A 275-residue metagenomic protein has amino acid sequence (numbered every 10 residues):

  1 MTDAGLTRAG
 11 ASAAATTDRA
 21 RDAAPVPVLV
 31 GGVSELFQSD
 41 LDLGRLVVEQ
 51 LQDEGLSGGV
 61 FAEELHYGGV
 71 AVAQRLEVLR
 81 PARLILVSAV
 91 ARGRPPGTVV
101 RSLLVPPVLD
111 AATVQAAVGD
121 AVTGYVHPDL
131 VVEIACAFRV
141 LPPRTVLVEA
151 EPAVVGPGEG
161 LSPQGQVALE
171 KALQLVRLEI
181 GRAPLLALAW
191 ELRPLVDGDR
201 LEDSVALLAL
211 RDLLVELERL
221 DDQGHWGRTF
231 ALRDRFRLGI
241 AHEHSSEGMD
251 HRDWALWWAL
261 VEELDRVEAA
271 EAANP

Functional and structural regions predicted by a protein language model:
T2-P152, E159-K171, R177-A187: N-terminal catalytic or cofactor-binding beta/alpha core of small enzyme domains
A153-V155, A241: A broad detector of the eukaryotic-type serine/threonine protein kinase catalytic domain
L185-N274: Soluble extracellular-acting proteins and domains
